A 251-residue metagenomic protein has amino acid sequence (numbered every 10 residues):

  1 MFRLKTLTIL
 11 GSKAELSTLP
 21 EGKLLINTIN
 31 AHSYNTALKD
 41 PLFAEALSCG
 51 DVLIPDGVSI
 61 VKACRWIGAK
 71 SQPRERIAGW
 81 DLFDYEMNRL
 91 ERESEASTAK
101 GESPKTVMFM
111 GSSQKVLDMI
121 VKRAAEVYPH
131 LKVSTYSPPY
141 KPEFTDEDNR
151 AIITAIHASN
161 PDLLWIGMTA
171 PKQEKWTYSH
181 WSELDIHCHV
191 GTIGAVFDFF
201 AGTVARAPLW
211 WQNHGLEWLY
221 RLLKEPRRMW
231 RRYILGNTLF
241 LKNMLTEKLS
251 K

Functional and structural regions predicted by a protein language model:
M1-D84: N-terminal nucleotide/polyanion-binding subdomain common to many enzyme families
K23, P104, D185-H189: A short helix->loop->beta-strand "cap" motif at the edges of active sites that frequently abuts
A31-Y34, M168-Q173, V196: Short glycine-rich anion-binding loops that position phosphate/pyrophosphate groups of nucleotides and phosphorylated
V61-K62, R206-K251: A transmembrane-helix-recognition feature enriched in membrane-embedded lipid enzymes and envelope glyco-/phospholipid
I67-E95, G101-A155, S159-N160: Conserved beta-alpha
V121, E174-E183: Short Gly/Thr/Asp-enriched flexible loops that form oxyanion-binding sites at enzyme active sites
P138-E143, I186-L223: Short, flexible loop segments at boundaries between secondary-structure elements
I156-W165, T169-A170: Proline-aspartate-enriched helix->loop->beta-strand connector
